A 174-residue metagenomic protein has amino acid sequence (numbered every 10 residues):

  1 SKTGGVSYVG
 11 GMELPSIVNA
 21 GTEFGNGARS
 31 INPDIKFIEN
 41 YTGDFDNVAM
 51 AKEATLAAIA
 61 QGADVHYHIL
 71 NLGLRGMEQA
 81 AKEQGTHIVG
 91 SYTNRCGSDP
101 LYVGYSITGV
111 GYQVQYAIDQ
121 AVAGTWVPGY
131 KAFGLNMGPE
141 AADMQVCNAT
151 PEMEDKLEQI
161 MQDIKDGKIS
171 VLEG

Functional and structural regions predicted by a protein language model:
S1-G174: A residue-level marker of the well-folded mature domains of exported/periplasmic proteins
